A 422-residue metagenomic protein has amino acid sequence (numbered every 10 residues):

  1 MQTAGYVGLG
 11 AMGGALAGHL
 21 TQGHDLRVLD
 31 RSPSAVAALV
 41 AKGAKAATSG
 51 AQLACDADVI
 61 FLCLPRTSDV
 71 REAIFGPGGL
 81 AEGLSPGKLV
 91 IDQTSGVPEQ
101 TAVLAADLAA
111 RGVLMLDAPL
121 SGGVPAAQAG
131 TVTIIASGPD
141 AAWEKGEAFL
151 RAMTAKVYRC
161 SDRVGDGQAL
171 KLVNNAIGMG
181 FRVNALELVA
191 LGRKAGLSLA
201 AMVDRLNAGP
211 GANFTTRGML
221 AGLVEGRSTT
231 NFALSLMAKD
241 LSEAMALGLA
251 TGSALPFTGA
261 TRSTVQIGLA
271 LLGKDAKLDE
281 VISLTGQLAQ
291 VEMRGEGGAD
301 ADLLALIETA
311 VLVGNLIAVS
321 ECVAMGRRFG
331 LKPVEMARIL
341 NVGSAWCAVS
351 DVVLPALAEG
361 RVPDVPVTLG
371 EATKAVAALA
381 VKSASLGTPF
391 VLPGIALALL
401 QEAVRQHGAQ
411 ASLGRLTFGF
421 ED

Functional and structural regions predicted by a protein language model:
M1-L62, K88, Q93-T94, K156 (+1 more regions): NAD(P)+-binding Rossmann beta1-loop-alpha1 motif at the extreme N-terminus of oxidoreductases
L26, A46, L114-L116, V157 (+4 more regions): Hydrophobic beta-strand scaffold residues
G50-M115: Rossmann-fold NAD(P) dinucleotide-binding segment
S95-M179, V183, L271-G273, S283-T309: Rossmann-fold dinucleotide-binding core
V164-T285, A299-T388, L392, L399-F420: Helical "substrate-binding/catalytic lid" subdomain of Rossmann-like NAD(P)-dependent dehydrogenases/reductases
